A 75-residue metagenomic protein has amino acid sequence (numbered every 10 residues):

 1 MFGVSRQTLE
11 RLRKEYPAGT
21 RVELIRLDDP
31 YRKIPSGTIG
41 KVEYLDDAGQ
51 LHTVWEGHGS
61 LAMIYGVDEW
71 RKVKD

Functional and structural regions predicted by a protein language model:
F2-R13, P17-D75: Basic/aromatic-rich interaction segments and small domains that mediate binding to polyanionic partners
